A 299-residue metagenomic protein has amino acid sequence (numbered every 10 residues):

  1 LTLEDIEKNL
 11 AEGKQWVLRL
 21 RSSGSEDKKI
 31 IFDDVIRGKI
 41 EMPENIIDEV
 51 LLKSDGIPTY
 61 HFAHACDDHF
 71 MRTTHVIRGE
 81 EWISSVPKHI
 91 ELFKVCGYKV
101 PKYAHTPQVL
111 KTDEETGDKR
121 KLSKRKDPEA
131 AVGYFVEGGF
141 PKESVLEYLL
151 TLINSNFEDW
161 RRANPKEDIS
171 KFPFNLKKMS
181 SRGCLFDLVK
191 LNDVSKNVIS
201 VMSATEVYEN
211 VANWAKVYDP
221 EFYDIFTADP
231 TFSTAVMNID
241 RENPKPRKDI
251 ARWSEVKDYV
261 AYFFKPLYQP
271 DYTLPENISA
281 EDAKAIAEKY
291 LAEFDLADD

Functional and structural regions predicted by a protein language model:
L1-H105, L110-L122, A131, A292 (+1 more regions): Active-site cores that bind ATP or allylic diphosphates and position pyrophosphate for catalysis
T2, R252, D282, L296-D299: Intrinsic-disorder/low-complexity, polar/charged segments
C96-E288: Catalytic adenosine-cofactor/nucleotide-binding cores of aminoacyl-tRNA synthetases and other
